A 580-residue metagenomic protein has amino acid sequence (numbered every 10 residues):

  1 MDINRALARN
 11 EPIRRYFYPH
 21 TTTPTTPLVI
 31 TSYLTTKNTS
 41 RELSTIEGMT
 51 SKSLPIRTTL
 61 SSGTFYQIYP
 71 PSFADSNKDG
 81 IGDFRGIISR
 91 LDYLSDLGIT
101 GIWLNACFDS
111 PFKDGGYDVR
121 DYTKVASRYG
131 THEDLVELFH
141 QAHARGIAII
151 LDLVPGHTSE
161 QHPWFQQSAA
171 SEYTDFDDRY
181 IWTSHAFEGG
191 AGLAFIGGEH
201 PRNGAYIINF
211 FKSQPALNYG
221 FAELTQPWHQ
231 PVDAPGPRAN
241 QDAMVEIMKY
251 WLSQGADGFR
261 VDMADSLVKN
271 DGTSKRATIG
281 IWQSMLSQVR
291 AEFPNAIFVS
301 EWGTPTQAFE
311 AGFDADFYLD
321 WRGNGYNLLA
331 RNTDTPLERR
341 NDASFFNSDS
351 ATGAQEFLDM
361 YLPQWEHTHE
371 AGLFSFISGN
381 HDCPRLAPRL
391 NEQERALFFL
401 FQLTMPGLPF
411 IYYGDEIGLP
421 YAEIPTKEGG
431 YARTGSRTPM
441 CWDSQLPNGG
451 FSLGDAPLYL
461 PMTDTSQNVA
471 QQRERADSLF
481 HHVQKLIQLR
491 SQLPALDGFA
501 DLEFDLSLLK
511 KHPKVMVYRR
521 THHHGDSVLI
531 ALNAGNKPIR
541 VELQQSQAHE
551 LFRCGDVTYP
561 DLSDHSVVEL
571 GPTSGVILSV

Functional and structural regions predicted by a protein language model:
R14, T23-T26, T31-S32: Alpha-helix boundary/capping motif
I30-T36, E42-T45: Short, positively charged and aromatic/hydrophobic N-terminal segments
I46, T50-D242, S253, A264-A311: Acidic/aromatic-lined carbohydrate-recognition and catalytic surfaces of CAZymes acting on diverse glycans
L60-S61, R290-E292, F309-G312, N327 (+4 more regions): Loop/helix patches that line or flank the sugar-binding groove of alpha-linked glycan CAZymes
E160-I196, W282, L286-P439, S444: Conserved alpha/beta catalytic core and glycan-binding cleft of carbohydrate-active enzymes
M248-N270, F376-N380: Active-site groove signature of glycoside hydrolases
P538-V557: Beta-strand-rich binding/interaction modules
L562-V580: C-terminal beta-strand-rich structural cap/linker in extracellular carbohydrate-active enzymes
